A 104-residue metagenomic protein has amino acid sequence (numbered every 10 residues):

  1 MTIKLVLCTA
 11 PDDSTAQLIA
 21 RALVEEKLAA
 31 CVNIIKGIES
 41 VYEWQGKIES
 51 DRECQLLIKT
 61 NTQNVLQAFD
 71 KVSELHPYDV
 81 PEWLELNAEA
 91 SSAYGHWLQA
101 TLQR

Functional and structural regions predicted by a protein language model:
M1-R104: Positively charged, small/polar-rich N-terminal and surface patches that mediate targeting and assembly and bind
